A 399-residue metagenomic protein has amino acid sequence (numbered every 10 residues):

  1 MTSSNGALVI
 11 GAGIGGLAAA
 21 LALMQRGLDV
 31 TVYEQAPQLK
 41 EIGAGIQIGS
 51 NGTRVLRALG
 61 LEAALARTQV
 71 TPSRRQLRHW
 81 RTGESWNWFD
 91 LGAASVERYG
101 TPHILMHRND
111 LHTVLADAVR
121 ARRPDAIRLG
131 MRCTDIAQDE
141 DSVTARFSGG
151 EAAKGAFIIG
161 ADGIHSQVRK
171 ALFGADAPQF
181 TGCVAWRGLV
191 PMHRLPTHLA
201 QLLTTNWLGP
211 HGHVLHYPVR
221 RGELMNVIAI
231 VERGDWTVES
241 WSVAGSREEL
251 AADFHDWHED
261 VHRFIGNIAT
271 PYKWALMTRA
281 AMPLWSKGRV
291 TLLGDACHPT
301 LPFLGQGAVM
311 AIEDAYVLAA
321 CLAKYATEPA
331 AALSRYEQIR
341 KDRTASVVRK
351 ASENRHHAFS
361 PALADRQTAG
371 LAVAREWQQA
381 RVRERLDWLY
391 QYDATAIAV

Functional and structural regions predicted by a protein language model:
T2-I10, M24, G49-P191, G234-V238 (+2 more regions): Conserved N-terminal helical subregion
G6, D29, L224-V227: Residues at the starts of beta-strands that form the adenosine-phosphate
V9-P37, I159-G160, W186, H216 (+2 more regions): Conserved mid-domain beta->alpha element of the FAD-binding
A63, M192-L199, W236, D260 (+1 more regions): Short helix-loop capping/hinge motifs at secondary-structure junctions, enriched in acidic/polar residues
R67-V70, A126, H255-T270, P329-S334 (+1 more regions): Acidic/histidine metal-binding catalytic segments
R78, L202-T237, R247, A251-H255 (+1 more regions): Active-site substrate-recognition segment that forms the wall of the catalytic cavity or substrate channel
F180-G182, L199-L203, L224, E259-A275: A short coil-to-beta-strand element that immediately follows conserved catalytic motifs
H298-P299, V309, Y316-K324, E337-D342 (+1 more regions): C-terminal lid/capping helical subdomain adjacent to the catalytic/cofactor pocket in oxidative enzymes
